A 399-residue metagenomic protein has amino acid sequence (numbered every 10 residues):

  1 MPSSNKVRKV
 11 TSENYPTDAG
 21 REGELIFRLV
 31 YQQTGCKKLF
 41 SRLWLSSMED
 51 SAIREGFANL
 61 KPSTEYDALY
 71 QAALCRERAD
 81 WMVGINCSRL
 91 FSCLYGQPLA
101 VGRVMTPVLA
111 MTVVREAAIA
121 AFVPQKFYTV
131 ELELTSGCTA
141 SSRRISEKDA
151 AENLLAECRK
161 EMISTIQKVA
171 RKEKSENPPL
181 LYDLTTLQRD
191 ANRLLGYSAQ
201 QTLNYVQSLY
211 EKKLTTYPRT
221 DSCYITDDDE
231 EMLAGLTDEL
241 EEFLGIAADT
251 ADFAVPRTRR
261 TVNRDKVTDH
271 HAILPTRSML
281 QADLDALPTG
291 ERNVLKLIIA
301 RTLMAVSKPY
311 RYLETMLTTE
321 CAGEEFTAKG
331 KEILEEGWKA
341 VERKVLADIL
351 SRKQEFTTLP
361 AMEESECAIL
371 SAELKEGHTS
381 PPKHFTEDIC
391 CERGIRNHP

Functional and structural regions predicted by a protein language model:
M1-P399: Toprim catalytic domain recognition across nucleic-acid enzymes
